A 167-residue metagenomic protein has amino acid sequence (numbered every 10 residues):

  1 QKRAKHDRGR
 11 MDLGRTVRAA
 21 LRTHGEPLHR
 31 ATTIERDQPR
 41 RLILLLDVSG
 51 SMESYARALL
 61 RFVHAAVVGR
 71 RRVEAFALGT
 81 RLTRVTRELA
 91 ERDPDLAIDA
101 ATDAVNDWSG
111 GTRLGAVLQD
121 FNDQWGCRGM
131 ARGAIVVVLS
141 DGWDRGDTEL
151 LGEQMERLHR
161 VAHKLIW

Functional and structural regions predicted by a protein language model:
Q1-R40: Negatively charged sequence features
V17, L45-S49, G133-G146: DG-centered beta-turn motif at the end of beta-strands
V17, T32-L60: MIDAS-like acidic motif and immediate structural context at the N-terminus of von Willebrand factor A/I domains
L44, A75-A77, V136-V138, W167: Structural beta-sheet core signal
L59-R70, E74-A77: An active-site-proximal "capping" alpha-helix that borders the catalytic cofactor pocket
L89, D95-A134: Von Willebrand factor
E149-Q154: Charged helix-capping and loop-helix junction motifs
M155-W167: Von Willebrand factor type A / integrin I
